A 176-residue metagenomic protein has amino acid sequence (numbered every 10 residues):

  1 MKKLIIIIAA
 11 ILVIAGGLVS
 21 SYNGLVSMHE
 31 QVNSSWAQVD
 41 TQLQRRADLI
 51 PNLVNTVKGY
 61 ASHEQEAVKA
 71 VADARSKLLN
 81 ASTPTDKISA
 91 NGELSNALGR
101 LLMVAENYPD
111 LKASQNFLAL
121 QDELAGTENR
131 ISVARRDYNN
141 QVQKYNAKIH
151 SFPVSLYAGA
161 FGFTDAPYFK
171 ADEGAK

Functional and structural regions predicted by a protein language model:
M1-K176: A helix-centric hydrophobic-segment signal that preferentially recognizes long, alpha-helical stretches used
